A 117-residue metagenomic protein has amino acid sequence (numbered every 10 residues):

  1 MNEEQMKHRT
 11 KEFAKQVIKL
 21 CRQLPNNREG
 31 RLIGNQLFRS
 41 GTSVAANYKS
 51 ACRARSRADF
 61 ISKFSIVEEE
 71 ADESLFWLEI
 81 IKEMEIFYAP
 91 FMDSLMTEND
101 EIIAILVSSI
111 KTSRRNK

Functional and structural regions predicted by a protein language model:
M1-K117: Short, C-terminally biased terminal segments at protein or domain edges
